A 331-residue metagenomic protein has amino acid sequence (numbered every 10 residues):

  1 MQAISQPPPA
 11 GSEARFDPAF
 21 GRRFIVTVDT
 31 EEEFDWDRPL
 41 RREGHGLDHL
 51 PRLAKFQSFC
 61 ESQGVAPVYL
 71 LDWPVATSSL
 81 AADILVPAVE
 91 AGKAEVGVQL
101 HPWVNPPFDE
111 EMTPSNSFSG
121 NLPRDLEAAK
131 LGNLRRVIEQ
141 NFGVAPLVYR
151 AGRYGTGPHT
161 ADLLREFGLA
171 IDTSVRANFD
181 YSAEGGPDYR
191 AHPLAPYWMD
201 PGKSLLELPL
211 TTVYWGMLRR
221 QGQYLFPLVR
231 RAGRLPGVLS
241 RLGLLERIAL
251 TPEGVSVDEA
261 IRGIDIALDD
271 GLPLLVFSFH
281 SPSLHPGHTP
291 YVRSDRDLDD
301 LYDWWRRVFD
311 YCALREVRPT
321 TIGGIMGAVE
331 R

Functional and structural regions predicted by a protein language model:
A3-E90, F277, Y311-R318: Active-site beta->alpha N-cap acidic-glycine motif
A3-S5, A151-D270: Active-site-adjacent pocket scaffolds in enzyme catalytic domains
F24-V28, P67-Y69, V96-L100, L147-Y149 (+4 more regions): Hydrophobic faces of well-ordered beta-strands that scaffold small-molecule active sites in alpha/beta enzyme cores
E31-E33, W73-A76, P102-W103, Y154-T156 (+5 more regions): Short, solvent-exposed loop/turn segments at secondary-structure junctions
W36-R42, F108-N121, G287-R293: Surface-exposed, active-site-proximal loop segments in enzymatic domains
L53-Q57, A82-V86, L131-R135, A161 (+2 more regions): Generic structural signal for well-ordered alpha-helices, preferentially at hydrophobic/aromatic core positions
W73-G155, K203, Y214, P282: Metal-dependent polysaccharide deacetylase catalytic core of the NodB/CE4 family, i.e., the active-site-bearing domain
G237-R331: C-terminal domain-boundary segment and adjacent tail
